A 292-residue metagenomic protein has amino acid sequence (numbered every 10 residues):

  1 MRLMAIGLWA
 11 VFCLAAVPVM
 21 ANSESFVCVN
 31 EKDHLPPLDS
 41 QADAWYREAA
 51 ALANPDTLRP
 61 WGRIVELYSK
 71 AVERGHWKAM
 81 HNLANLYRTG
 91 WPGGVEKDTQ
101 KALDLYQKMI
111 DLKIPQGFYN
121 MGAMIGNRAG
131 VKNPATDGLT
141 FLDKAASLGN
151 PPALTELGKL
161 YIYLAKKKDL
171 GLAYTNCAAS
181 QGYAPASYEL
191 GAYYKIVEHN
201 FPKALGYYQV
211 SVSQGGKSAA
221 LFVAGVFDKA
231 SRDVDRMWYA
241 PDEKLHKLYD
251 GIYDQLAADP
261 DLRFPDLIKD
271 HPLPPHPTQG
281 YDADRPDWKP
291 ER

Functional and structural regions predicted by a protein language model:
I6-A15: Bacterial N-terminal signal peptides
V17-L67, E73-R74, H81, A258: N-terminal leader/linker segments that initiate helical-solenoid repeat arrays
F26-P36, R232-R292: Terminal, low-structured helical/coil segments at or just beyond the last alpha-helical repeat
H34, K70-A71, K108-M109, K144-A145 (+3 more regions): Canonical positions in the second alpha-helix
L38-Q41, A53-P55, R74-W77, G90-W91 (+10 more regions): Short helix-capping/linker turns of helical repeat alpha-solenoids
E48-A53, A84-W91, N120-N127, L154-L164 (+2 more regions): Hydrophobic face of amphipathic alpha-helices that form TPR/SEL1-like repeat modules and related alpha-solenoid
T57-L67, G93-L105, V131-F141, L164-Y174 (+2 more regions): Structural signature of tandem alpha-helical TPR/SEL1-like repeats, specifically the intra-repeat loop/turn
E189-L256: Active-site/pore-lining binding-face segments in mid-to-C-terminal subdomains
